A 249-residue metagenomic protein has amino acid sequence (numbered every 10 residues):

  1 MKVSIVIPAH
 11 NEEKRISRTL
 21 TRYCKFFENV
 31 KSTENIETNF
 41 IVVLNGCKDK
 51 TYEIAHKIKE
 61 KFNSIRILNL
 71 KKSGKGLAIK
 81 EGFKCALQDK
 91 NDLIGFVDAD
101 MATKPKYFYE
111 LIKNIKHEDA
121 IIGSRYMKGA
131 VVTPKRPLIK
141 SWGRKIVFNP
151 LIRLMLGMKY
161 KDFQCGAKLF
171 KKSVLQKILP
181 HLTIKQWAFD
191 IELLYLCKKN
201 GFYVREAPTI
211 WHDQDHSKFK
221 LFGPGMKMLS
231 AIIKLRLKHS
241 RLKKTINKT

Functional and structural regions predicted by a protein language model:
M1-V3, E110, G157, H181-T249: Hydrophobic helical membrane-anchoring modules
K2-I7, I16, Y23, T38-V43: Hydrophobic targeting segments
E12-N29: Short, well-formed alpha-helical segments that are part of the catalytic scaffolds of diverse glycosyltransferases
K14-R18, D49-I58: Acidic helix N-cap motif at the loop->helix transition within catalytic regions of sugar-transfer enzymes
K31-C47, L68: Short beta-strand/loop segment that forms part of the nucleotide-sugar
L44-E53, M101: A conserved acidic beta->alpha catalytic loop
L70-Q88, L93, P105-W187, Q214-G223 (+1 more regions): Acceptor/aglycone-binding surface of glycosyltransferases and processive sugar-polymer synthases
